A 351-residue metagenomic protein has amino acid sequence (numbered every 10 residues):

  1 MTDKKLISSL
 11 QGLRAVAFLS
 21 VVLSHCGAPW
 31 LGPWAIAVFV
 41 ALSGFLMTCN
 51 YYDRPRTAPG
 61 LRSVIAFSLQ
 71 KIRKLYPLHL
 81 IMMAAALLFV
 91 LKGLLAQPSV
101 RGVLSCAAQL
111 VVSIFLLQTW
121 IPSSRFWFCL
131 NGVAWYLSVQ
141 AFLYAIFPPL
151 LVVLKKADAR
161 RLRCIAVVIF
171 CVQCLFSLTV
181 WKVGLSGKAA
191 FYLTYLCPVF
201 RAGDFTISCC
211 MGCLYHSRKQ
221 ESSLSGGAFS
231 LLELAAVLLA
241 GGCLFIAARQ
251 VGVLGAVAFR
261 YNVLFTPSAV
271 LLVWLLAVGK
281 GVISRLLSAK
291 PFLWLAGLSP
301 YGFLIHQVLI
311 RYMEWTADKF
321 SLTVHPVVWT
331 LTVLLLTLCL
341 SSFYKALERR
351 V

Functional and structural regions predicted by a protein language model:
M1-A189, S230-L231, V282, L298-S299 (+1 more regions): Membrane-cytosol interface segments of multi-pass membrane proteins, especially ER/Golgi lipid-handling enzymes
C26, L110-I114, V180, A202-Y215 (+1 more regions): Hydrophobic alpha-helical transmembrane segments
P33-W34, G132-Q140, L196-C209, F259-P267 (+1 more regions): Membrane-interface micro-motifs in multi-pass membrane enzymes
F45-Y52, R56, G212-H216, W274-A277: Regular secondary-structure segments
A145, V152, S208-E221: Internal transmembrane alpha-helix with an interfacial aromatic "cap," most often the third helix
V172, R201-G203, A235: Histidine/acidic residue-rich metal-binding segments in metalloenzymes
G187-L193, L254-V257: Membrane-interface segments at the starts/ends of alpha-helical transmembrane spans
F205, C209-C210, L232-E348: Alpha-helical transmembrane segments of multi-pass integral membrane proteins
